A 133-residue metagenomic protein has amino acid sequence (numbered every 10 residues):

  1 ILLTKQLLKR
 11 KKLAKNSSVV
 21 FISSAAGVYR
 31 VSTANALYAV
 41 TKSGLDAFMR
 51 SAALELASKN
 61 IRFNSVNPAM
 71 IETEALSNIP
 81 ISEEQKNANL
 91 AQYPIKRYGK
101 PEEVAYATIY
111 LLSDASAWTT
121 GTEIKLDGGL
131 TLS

Functional and structural regions predicted by a protein language model:
T4, T41, M49: Active-site helix of classical SDR
K9, L54-E55, A117: Alpha-helical segment proximal to the catalytic Tyr-Lys
S24: Residue(s) in the substrate-gating loop at a strand-loop-helix junction that position the organic substrate next
V28, N67-N78: Short, flexible catalytic-loop segment of classical short-chain dehydrogenase/reductase
R30-A39, S51: Active-site loop-to-helix junction immediately N-terminal to the catalytic Tyr of the SDR YXXXK motif in Rossmann-fold
A57, R62, T119-G121: Short, small/polar-rich loop/turn modules that mediate ligand/substrate recognition or access, typified
Y93-V104: A conserved structural motif in NAD(P)-dependent oxidoreductases
I109, T120-S133: Short C-terminal tail/terminal secondary-structure segment of NAD(P)H-dependent dehydrogenase/reductase domains
